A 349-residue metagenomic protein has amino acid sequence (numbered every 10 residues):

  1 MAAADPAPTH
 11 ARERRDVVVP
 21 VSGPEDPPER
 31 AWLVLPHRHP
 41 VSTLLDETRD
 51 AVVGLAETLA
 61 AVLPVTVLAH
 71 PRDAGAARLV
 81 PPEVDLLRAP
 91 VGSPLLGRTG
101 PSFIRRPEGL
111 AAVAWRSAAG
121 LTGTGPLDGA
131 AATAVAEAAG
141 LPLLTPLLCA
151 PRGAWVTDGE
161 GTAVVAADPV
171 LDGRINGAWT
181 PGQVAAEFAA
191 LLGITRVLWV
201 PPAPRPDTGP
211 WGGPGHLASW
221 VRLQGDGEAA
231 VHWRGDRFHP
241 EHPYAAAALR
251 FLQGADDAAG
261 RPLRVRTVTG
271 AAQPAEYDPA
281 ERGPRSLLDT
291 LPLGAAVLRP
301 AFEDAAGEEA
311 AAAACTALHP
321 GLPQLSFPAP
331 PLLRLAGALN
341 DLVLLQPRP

Functional and structural regions predicted by a protein language model:
A2-P349: The feature marks the mature, well-folded catalytic cores of soluble enzymes
